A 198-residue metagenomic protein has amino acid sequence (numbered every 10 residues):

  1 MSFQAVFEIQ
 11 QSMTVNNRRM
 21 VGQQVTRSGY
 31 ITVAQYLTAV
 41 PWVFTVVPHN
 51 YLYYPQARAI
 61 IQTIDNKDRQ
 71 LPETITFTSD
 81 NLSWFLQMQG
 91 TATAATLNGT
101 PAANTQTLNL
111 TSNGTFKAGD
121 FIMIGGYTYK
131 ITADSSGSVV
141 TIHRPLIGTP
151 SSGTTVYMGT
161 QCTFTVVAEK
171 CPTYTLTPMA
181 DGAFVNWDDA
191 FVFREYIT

Functional and structural regions predicted by a protein language model:
M1-G22: Polar/acidic, low-complexity leader/linker segments enriched in S/T/G and N/D
M1-S2, Y30-Q35, I60-I64, A95-L97 (+2 more regions): Intrinsically disordered, low-complexity boundary segments flanking structured domains
S2, E8, A39, Q70 (+3 more regions): A generic structural signal for short, non-catalytic loop/turn and secondary-structure boundary residues
F3-I9, N50-A59: Protein-protein interaction interfaces in oligomeric scaffolds, predominantly long amphipathic alpha-helices
E8, V15, T74, T78-F85 (+2 more regions): Cys-His-centered catalytic/binding microenvironment captured across papain-like cysteine peptidases and homologous
S12, V43, P72, G119-F121 (+1 more regions): Exposed beta-strand and adjacent loop surfaces of beta-rich binding modules that mediate intermolecular recognition
R27-Y54, Y174-T198: Oligomerization/assembly interface segments of phage tail-like spikes and tubes
Y54-R58, D65-S152, T198: Autoprocessing Asn-cyclization modules and mimics
